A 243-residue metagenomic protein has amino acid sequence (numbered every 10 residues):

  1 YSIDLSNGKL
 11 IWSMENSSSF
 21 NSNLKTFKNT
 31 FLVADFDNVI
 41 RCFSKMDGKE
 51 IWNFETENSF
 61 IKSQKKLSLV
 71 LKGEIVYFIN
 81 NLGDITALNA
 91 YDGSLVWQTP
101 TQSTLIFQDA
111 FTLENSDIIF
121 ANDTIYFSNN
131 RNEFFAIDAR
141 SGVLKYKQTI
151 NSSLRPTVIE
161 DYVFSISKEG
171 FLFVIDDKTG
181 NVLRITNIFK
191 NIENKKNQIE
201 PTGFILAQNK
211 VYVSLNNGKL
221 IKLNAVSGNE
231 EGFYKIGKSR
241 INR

Functional and structural regions predicted by a protein language model:
D4-G8, S44-G48, N89-G93, D138-S141 (+2 more regions): Short loop/turn segments that connect beta-strands within beta-propeller blades
K9-K28, E50-G73, L95-N122, V143-E160 (+2 more regions): Extracytoplasmic beta-rich repeat domains
K28, D35-F36, G73, N80-N81 (+6 more regions): Structural signature of WD-repeat beta-propellers
K168-V174: Redox- and metal-dependent alpha/beta enzyme cores, enriched for Fe-S-associated oxidoreductases and cofactor-handling
N209-K210, L215-R243: C-terminal closing repeat unit and adjoining cap/tail of repeat-based domains
